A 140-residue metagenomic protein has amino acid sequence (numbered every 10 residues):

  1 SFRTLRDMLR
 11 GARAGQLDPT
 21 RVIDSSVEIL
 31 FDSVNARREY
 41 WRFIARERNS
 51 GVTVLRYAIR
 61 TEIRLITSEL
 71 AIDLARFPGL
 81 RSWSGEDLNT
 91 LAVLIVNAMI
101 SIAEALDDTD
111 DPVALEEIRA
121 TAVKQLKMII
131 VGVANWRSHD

Functional and structural regions predicted by a protein language model:
R3-D7, S33, T53-G79, N89-N97 (+2 more regions): Amphipathic alpha-helical packing segments from all-alpha helical-bundle domains
D7-E39, I95, R119: Hydrophobic alpha-helical connector segments
L17, L55-Y57, D110-D111: Short, solvent-exposed loop/turn segments at secondary-structure boundaries
R21, S25, D32, A36-E69 (+1 more regions): Short secondary-structure transition hinges
R42-A45, F77-L126, W136-D140: Hydrophobic/aromatic-rich alpha-helical bundle segments in the mid-to-C-terminal region
